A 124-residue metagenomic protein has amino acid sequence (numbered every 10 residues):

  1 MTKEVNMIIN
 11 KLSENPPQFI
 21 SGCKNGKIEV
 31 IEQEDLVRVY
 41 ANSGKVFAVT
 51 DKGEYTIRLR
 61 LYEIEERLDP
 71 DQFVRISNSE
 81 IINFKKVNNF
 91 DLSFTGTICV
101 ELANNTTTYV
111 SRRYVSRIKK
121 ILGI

Functional and structural regions predicted by a protein language model:
M1-V5: Short, low-complexity N-terminal regulatory "tails/caps" that precede and couple sensory modules
N6-A103, T107-Y109: Conserved binding/recognition cores within well-folded domains
K119-I124: Short hydrophobic/aromatic patches at helix-to-coil boundaries
